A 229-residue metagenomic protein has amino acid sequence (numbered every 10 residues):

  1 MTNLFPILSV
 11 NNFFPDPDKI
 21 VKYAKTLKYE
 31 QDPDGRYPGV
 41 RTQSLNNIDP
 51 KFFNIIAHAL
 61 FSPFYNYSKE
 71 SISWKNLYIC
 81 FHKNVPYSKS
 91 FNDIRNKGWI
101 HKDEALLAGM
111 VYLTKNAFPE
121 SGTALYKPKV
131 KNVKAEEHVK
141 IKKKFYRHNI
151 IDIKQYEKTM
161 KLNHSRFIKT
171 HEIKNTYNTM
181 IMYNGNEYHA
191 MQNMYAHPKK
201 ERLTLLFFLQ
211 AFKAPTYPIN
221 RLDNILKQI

Functional and structural regions predicted by a protein language model:
M1-T2, I173: A short acidic-Thr-Gly-centered motif at the start of a beta-strand
T2-G98, G122, K129, E137-K144: Non-heme Fe(II)/2-oxoglutarate
Y87-I229: Catalytic core of non-heme Fe(II) oxygenases with the double-stranded beta-helix
